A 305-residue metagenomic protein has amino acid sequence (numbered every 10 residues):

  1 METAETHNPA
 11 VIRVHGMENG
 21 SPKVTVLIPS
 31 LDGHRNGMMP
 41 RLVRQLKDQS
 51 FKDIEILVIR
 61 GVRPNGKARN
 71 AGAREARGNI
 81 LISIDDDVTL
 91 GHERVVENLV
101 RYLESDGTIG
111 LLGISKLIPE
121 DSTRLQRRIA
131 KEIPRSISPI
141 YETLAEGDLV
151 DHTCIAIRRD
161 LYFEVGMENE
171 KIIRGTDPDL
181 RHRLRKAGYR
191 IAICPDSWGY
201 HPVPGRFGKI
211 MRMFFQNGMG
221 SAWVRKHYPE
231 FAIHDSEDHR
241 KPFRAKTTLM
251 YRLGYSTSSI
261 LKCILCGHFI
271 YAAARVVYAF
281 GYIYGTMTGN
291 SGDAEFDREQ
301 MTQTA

Functional and structural regions predicted by a protein language model:
M1-Q45: N-proximal low-complexity "stem/linker" segments adjacent to membrane-targeting elements
V62-A76: Glycine-rich, basic loop-to-helix element that forms the pyrophosphate-binding segment of sugar-nucleotide handling
L81: Short aromatic/hydrophobic "clamp" motif used to bind/position activated sugar donors
R94-L125: Conserved donor NDP-sugar-binding/catalytic core segment of glycosyltransferases
I118, S138-I157, I173: A recurrent flexible, glycine/aromatic-enriched loop bordering the glycosyltransferase active site that acts as
I173-L180: Acidic donor-binding loop at a coil-to-helix junction in glycosyltransferase catalytic cores that engages
I191-Y200: Catalytic beta-strand/loop signature of glycosyltransferases that borders the donor
Q216-M219, I233-A305: Non-catalytic, C-terminal membrane-associated alpha-helical segments of glycosyltransferases
